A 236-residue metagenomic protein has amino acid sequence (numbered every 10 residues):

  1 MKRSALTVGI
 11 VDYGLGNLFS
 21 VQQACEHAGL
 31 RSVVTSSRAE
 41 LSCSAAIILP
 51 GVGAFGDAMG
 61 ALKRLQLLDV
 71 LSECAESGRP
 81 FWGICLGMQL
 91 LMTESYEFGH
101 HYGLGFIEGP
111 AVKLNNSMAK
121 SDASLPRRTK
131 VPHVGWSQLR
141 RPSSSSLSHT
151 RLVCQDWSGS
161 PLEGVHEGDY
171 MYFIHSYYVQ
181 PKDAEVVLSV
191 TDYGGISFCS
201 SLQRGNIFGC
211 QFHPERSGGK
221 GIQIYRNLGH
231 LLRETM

Functional and structural regions predicted by a protein language model:
R3-G9: Extreme N-terminal starter segment of soluble prokaryotic enzymes
G9-V11, Y172: Conserved beta-strand elements of the Class I
R31, A46, P80-W82, Y170: Structural signature of beta-strand start/N-cap positions in the alpha/beta core of ABC transporter nucleotide-binding
S32-C43: Short acidic low-complexity segments
L41-G51: Short acidic/histidine-rich motifs immediately flanking catalytic phosphotransfer sites in two-component signaling
G53-R140: Cysteine-nucleophile active-site neighborhood
E76, P110-M236: Amide-donor transfer/coupling interface in amidating biosynthetic enzymes
